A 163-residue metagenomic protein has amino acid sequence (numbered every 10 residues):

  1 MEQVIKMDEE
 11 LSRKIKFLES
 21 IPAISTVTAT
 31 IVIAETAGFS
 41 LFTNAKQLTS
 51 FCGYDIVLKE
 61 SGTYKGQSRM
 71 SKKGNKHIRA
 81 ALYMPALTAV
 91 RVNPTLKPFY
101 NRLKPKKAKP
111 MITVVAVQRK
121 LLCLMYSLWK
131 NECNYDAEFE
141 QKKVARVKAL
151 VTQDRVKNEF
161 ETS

Functional and structural regions predicted by a protein language model:
M1-S163: A detector of single, family-specific signature residues that are central to catalytic or substrate-handling motifs
